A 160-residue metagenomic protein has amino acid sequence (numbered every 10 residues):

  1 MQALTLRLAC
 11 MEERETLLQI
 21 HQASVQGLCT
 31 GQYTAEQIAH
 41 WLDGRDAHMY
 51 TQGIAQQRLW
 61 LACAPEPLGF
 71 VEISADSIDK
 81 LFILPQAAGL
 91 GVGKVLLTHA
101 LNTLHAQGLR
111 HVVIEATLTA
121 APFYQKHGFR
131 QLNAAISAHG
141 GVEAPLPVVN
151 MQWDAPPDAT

Functional and structural regions predicted by a protein language model:
M1-E15, A155-T160: Conserved N-terminal entry element of GNAT/NAT acetyltransferase domains
Q22-H48: Conserved GNAT-fold acetyl-CoA-binding loop/helix
Q57-G69: Conserved beta-hairpin
I78-A88: A short, internal acetyl-CoA/4′-phosphopantetheine-binding micro-motif in the GNAT/acyltransferase core
A87, G91-H99: Conserved acetyl-CoA pyrophosphate-binding loop and the N-cap/start of the following alpha-helix in GNAT-like
L104-T117: Conserved GNAT acetyl-CoA-binding A-motif
V113-E115, R130-N150: Conserved catalytic-core motifs of GNAT/GCN5-like acyltransferases
Y124-Q125, F129: Conserved active-site tyrosine of GNAT-family acetyltransferases
